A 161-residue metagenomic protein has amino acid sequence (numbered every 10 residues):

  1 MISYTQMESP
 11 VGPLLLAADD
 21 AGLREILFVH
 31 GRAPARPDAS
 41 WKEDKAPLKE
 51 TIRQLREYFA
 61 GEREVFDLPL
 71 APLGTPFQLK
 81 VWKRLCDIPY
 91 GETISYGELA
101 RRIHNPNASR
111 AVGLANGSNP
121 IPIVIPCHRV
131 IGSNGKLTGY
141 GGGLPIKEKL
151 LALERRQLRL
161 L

Functional and structural regions predicted by a protein language model:
M1-N107, L153-L161: Basic nucleic-acid-binding alpha-helical/helix-turn surface characteristic of O6-alkylguanine DNA
P89, P120-I123: Histidine- and aromatic-rich ligand-binding microenvironments
R110-N119: Regulatory, non-catalytic segments
I123-V130: Short Lys/Arg-enriched helix C-cap and helix-to-coil transition segments that create basic nucleic-acid-contact patches
S133-L161: …primarily DNA-binding HTH/wHTH and HhH modules…
